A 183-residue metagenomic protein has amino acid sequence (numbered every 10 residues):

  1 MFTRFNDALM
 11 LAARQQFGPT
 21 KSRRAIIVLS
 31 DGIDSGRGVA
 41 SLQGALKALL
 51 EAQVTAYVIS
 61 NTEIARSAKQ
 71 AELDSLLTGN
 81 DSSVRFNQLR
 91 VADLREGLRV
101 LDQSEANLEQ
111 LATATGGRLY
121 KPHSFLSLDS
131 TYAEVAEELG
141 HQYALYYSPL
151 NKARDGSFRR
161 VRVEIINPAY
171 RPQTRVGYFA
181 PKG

Functional and structural regions predicted by a protein language model:
M1-G183: Scaffold/interface architecture of coatomer-like assemblies
